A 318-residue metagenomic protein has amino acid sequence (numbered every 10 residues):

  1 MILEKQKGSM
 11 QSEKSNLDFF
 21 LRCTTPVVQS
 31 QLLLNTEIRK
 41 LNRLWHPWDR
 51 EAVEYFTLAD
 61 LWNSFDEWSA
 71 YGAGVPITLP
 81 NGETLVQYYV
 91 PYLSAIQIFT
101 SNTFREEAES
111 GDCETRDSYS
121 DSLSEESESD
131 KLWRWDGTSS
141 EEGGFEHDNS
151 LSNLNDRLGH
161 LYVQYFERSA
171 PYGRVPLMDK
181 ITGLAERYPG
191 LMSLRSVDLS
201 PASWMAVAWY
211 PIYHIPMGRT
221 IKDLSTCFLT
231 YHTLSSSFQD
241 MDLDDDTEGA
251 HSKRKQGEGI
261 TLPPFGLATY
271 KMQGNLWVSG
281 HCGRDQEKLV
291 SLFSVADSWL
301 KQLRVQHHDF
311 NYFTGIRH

Functional and structural regions predicted by a protein language model:
I2-H318: Non-globular scaffolding segments
